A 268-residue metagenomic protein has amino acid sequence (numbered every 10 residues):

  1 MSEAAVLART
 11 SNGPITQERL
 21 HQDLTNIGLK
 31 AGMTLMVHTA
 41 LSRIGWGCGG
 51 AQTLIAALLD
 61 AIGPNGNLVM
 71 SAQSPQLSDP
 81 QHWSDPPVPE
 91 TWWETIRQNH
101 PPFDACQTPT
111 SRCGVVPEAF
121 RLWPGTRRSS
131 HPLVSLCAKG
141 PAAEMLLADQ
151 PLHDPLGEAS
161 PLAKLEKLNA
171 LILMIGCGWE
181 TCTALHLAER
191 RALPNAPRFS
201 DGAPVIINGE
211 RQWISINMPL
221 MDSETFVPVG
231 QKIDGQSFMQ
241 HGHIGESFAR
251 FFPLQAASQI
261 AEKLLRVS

Functional and structural regions predicted by a protein language model:
M1-S268: N-terminal and secondary-structure boundary signal
